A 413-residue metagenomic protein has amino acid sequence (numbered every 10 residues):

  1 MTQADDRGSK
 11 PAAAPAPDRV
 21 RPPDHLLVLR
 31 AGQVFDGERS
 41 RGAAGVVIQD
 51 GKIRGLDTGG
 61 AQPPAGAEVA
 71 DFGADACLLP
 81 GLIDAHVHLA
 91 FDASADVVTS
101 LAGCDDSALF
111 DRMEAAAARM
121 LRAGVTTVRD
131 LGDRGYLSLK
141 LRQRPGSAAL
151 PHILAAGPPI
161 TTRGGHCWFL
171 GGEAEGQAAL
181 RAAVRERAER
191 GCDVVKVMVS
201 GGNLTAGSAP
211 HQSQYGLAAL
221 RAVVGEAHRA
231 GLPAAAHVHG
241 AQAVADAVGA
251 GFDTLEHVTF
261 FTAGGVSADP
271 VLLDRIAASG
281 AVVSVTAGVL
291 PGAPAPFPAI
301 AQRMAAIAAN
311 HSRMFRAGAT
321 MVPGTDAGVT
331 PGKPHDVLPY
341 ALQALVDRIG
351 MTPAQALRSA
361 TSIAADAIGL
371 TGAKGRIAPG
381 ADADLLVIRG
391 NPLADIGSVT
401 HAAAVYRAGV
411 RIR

Functional and structural regions predicted by a protein language model:
M1-P64, C77-L78, G390-D395, V410-R411: N-terminal metal-binding scaffold of metallo-dependent hydrolase/deaminase domains
G32, A360-S362, P379-R413: C-terminal cap of metal-dependent C-N hydrolases
A76-R144: Metal-associated gating/positioning segment near the N- to mid-region
V98-D111, G165-A182, P233-A235: Active-site mouth loops of central-metabolism enzymes
R112-S138, L150-T161, C192-T205, L232-P233 (+3 more regions): Divalent metal-dependent hydrolysis catalytic cores, especially in the metallo-beta-lactamase
G164-R221: Active-site gating/metal-coordination segments in enzymes
A206-A309, A317, V322, V329 (+2 more regions): Active-site core of metal-dependent hydrolases
R229, A305-N391: His/Asp/Glu-enriched, well-ordered alpha-helical/loop segment that forms or immediately abuts the divalent-metal
